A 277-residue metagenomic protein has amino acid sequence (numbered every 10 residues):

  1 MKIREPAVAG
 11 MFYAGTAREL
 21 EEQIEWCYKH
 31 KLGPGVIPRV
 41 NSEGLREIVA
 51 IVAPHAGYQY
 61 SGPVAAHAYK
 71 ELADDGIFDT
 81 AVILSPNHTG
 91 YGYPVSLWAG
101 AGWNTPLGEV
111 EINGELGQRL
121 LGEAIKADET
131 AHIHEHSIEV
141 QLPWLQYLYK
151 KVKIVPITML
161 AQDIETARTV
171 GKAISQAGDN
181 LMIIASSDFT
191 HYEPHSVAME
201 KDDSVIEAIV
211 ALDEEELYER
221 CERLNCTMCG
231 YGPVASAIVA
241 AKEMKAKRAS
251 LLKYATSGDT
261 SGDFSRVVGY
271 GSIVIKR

Functional and structural regions predicted by a protein language model:
M1-V239, E243-R248, Y254-S261, V274-K276: Active-site histidine-anchored catalytic micro-motif
F264-R266: Short low-complexity, flexible loop/linker segments enriched in glycine and/or proline with clustered acidic
V268-S272: Short hydrophobic/aromatic beta-strand or adjacent loop that forms the aromatic wall/cage of a ligand/substrate-binding
